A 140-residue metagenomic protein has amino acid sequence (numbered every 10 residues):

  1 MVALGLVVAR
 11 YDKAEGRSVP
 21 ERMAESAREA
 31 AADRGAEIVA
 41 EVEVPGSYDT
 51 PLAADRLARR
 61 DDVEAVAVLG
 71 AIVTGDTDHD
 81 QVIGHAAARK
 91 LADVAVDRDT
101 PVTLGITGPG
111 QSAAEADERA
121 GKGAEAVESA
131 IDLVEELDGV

Functional and structural regions predicted by a protein language model:
V2, S18-R22, S26, P45-D49 (+3 more regions): Conserved active-site and cofactor/substrate-binding residues in soluble primary-metabolism enzymes
V2-E43: Glycine-rich phosphate/diphosphate-binding loop of Rossmann-like nucleotide-binding domains
Y11-D12, V73, T107-Q111: Short, glycine/serine-rich, charged loops/turns that create anion-binding and catalytic segments at active sites
E25, A32-A36, D55-D62, A92 (+2 more regions): Generic secondary-structure signature for well-ordered alpha-helical cores
V39-Y48, G108: Short beta->alpha junction loops
E41, E64-L69, T100-T107: Short beta-strand segments at enzyme active-site cores
D49-K90: Glycine-rich phosphate-binding loop
D80, A88-V140: C-terminal binding/interaction regions
